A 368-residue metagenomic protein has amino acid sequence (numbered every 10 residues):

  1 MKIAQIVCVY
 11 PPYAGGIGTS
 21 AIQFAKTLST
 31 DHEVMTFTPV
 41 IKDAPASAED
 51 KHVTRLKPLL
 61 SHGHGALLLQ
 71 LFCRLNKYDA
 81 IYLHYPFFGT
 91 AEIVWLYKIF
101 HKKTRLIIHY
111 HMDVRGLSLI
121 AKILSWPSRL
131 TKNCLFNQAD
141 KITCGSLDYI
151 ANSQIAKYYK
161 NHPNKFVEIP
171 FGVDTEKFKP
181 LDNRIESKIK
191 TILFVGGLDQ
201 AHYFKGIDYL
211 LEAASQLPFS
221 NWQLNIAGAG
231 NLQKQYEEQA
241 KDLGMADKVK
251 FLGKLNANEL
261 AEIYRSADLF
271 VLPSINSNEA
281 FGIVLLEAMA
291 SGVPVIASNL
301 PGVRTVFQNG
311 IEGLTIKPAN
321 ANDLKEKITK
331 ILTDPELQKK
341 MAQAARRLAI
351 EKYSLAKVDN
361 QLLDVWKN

Functional and structural regions predicted by a protein language model:
L71-T90, V94, T104-I107: Short N-terminal targeting/anchoring amphipathic segment
R105-I107, V114-L135, A151: Nucleotide-sugar donor phosphate/pyrophosphate-binding loop at the beta->alpha transition of glycosyltransferases
N133-K177: A short, active-site helix/loop in glycosyltransferases that binds the activated sugar's phosphate group
E186-A214, N225: Conserved donor-binding/catalytic core segment of Leloir-type glycosyltransferases
E237-L255: Nucleotide-activated donor-binding/catalytic signature segment of Leloir-type glycosyltransferases, i.e., the conserved
K254-L255, E262-A267: Short alpha-helical donor nucleotide-sugar binding micro-motif in glycosyltransferases
P294-A297: Short hydrophobic beta-strand element within catalytic cores of glycosyltransferases and related nucleotide-activated
Q308-G310, L314-N322, K330-E336: Conserved acidic donor-binding segment of nucleotide-sugar-dependent glycosyltransferases
